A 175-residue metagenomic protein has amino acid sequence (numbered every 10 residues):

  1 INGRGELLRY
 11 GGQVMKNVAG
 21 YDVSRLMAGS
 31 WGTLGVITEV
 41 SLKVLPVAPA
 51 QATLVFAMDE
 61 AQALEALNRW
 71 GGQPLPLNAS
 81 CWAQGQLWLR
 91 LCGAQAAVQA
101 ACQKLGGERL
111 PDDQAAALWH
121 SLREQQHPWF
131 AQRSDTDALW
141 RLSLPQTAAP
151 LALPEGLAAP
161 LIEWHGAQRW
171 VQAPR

Functional and structural regions predicted by a protein language model:
I1-R175: Noncatalytic alpha-helical scaffold of FAD-dependent oxidoreductases
